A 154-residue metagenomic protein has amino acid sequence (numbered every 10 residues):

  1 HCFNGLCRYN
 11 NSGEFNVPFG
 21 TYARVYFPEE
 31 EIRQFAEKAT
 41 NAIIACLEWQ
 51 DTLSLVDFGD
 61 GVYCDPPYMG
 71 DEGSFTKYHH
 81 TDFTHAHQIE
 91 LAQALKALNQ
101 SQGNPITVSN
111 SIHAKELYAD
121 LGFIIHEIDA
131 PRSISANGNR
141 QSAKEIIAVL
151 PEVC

Functional and structural regions predicted by a protein language model:
H1-T76, E90, Q100: SAM-dependent nucleic-acid methyltransferase catalytic core
E31, N110-A114, E152: Short, polar loop motifs at secondary-structure junctions
C46, Q88-P131: Conserved Class I SAM-dependent methyltransferase catalytic core
E72, K115-Y118, I134-N137: Short active-site-adjacent structural elements
F75-F83: Short, surface-exposed loop/helix-turn segments at secondary-structure junctions that function as lids/hinges flanking
T84-L91, Q141: Short amphipathic alpha-helix initiation/capping segments at coil-to-helix junctions
F123-C154: Class I S-adenosyl-L-methionine
